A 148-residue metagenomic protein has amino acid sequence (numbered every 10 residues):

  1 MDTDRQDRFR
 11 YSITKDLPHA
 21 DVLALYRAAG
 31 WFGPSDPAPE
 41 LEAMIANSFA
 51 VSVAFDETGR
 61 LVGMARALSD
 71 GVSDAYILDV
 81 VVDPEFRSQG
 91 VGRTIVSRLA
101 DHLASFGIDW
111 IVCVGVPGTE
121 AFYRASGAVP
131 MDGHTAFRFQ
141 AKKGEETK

Functional and structural regions predicted by a protein language model:
M1-A38, T58, H134, K148: Short amphipathic alpha-helix that is part of the acyltransferase structural core
T14, D83, V116: Residue-level recognition of the GNAT/N-acetyltransferase active site
E40-T58, V62-V81: A conserved beta-strand-loop-helix scaffold within acyl/acetyltransferase catalytic domains
S73, D109, V129: Short acidic/polar active-site loop segments enriched in Thr and Asp
F86, G90-R98: Conserved acetyl-CoA pyrophosphate-binding loop and the N-cap/start of the following alpha-helix in GNAT-like
V96, L103-G115: Conserved GNAT acetyl-CoA-binding A-motif
V114, R124, V129-K148: Conserved catalytic-core motifs of GNAT/GCN5-like acyltransferases
